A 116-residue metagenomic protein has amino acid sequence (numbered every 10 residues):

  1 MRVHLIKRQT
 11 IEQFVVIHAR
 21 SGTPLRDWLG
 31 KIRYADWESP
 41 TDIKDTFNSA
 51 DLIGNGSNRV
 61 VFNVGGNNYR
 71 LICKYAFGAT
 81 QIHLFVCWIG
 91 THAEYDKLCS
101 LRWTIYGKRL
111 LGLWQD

Functional and structural regions predicted by a protein language model:
M1-N68, A76-H83, H92-D116: Basic, Lys/Arg-enriched alpha-helical interface segments
